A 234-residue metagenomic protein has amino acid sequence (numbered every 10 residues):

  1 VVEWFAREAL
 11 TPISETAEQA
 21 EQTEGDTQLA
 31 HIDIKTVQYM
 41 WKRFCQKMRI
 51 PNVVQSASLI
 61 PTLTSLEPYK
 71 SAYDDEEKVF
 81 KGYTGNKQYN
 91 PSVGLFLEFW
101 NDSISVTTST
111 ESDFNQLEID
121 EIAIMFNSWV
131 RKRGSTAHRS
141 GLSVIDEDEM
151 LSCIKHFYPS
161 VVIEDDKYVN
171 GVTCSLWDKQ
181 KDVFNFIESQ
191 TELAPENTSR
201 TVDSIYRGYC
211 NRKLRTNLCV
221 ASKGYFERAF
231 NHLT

Functional and structural regions predicted by a protein language model:
A6-T234: Positively charged interface segments
